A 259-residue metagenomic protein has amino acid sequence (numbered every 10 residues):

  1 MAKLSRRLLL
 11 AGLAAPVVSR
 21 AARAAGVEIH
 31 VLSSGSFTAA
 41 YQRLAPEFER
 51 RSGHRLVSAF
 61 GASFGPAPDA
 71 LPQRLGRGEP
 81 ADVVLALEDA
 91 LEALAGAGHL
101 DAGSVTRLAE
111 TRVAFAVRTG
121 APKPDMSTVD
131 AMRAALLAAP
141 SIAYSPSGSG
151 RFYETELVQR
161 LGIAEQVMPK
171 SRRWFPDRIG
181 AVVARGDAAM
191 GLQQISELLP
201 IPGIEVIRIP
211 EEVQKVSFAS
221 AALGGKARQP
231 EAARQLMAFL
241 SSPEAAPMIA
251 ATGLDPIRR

Functional and structural regions predicted by a protein language model:
A2-A24: N-terminal export signals
A25-D69, G76-P80, D89, A93-G96 (+2 more regions): Exported/periplasmic ABC-transporter solute-binding proteins
L85: Phosphate-/polyanion-interacting regions in eukaryotic proteins
G98-G103: A short, gly/pro- and small-residue-rich
T106: Short beta-strand
